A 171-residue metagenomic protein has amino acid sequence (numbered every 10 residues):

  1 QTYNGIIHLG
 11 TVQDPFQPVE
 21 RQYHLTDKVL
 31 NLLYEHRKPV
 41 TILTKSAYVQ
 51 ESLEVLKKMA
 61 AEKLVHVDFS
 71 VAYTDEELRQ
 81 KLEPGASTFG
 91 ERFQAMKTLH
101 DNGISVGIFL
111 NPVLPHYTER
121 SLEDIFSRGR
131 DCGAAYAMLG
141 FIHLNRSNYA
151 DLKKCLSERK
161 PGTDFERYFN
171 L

Functional and structural regions predicted by a protein language model:
T2-N170: Conserved AdoMet/S-adenosylmethionine-binding subsite of the radical SAM
